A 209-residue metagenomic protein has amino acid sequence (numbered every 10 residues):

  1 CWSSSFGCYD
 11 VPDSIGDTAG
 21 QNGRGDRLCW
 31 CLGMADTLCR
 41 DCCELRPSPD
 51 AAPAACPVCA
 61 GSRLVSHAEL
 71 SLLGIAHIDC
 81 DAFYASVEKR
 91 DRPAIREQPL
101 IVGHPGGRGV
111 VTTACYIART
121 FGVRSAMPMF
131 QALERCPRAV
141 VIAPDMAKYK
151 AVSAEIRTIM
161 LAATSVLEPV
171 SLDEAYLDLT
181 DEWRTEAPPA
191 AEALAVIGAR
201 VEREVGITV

Functional and structural regions predicted by a protein language model:
S3-S5, S14: Serine residues within intrinsically disordered or low-complexity segments
C8-D10, D17: Generic detector of N-terminal low-structure segments
S14, G20, G25-V209: Gly/Gly-Pro- and Ser/Thr-rich, intrinsically disordered tail segments characteristic of DNA damage-repair and tolerance
